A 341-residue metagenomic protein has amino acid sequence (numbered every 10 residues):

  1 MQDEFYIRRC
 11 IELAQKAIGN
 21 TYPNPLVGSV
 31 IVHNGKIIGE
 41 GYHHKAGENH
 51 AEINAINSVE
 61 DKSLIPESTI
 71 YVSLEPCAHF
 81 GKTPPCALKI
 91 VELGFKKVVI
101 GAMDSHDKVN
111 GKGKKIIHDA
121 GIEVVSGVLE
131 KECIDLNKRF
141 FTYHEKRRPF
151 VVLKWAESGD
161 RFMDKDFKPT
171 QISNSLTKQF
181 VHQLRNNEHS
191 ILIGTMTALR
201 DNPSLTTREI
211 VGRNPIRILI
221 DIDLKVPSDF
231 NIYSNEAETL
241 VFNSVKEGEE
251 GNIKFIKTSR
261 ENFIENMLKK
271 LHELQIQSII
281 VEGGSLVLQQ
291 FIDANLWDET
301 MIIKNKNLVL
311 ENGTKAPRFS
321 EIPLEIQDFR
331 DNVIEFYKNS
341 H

Functional and structural regions predicted by a protein language model:
D3-P25, E40, E60, L64 (+1 more regions): Enzymes that bind and transform nitrogen-containing heteroaromatic metabolites
N20-T21, H50-N54, P76-G81, H144-K146 (+1 more regions): Short acidic/polar alpha-helix capping motifs at helix-coil junctions
N20-T21, V128-A156: Proteins enriched for Cys/Gly/acidic motifs involved in redox and nucleic-acid/cofactor modification
T21-G35: N-terminal glycine-rich anion-binding loops that anchor highly charged ligand groups
I31, K36-E132, I216, Q290: Zn2+-dependent cytidine deaminase-like catalytic core
H106, N110, S126-L129, H144-R148 (+2 more regions): Short capping loops/turns at secondary-structure boundaries
G113-K115, R139-T142, T207-E209: Short low-complexity, flexible loop/linker segments enriched in glycine and/or proline with clustered acidic
K114, E130-N137, K178-R185: Hydrophobic, well-ordered secondary-structure segments
